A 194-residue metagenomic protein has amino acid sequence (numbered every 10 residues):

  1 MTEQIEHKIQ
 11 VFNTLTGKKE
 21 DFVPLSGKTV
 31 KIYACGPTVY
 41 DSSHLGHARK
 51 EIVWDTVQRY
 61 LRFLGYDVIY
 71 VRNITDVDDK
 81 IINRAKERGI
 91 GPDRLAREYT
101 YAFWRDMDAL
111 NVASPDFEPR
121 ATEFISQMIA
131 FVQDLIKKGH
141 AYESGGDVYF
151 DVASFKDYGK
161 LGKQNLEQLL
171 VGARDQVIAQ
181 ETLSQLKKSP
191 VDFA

Functional and structural regions predicted by a protein language model:
M1-A194: NTP-dependent nucleotidyl-transfer catalytic core
